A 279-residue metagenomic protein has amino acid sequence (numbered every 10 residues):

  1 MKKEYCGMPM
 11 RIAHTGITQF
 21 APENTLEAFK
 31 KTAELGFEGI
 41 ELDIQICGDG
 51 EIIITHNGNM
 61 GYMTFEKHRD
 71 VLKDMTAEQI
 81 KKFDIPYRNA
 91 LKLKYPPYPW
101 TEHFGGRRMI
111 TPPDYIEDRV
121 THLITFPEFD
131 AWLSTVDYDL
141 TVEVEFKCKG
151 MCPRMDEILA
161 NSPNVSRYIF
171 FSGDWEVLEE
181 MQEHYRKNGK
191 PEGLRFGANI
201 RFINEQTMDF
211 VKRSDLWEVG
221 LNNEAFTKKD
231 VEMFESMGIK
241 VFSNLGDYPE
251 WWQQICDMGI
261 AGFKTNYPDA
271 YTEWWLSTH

Functional and structural regions predicted by a protein language model:
M1-H279: Phosphate-group recognition and catalysis centered on beta-loop-alpha active-site segments
